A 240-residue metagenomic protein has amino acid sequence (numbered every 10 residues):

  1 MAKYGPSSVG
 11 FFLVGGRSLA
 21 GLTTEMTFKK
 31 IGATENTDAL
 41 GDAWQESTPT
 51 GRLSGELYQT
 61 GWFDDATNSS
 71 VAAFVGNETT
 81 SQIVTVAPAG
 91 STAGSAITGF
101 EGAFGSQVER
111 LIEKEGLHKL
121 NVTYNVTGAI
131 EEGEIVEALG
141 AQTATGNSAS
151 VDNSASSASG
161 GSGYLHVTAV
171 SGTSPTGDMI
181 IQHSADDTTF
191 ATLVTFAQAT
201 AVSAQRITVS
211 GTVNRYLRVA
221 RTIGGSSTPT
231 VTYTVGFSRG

Functional and structural regions predicted by a protein language model:
M1-F63, G94-N125, I130-E132, G146-A155: Solvent-exposed edge beta-strands and adjacent loop segments that serve as assembly or binding interfaces
F63-G105: Short, acidic/charged, Gly/Pro-enriched secondary-structure junctions
D65-N68, T168-T176, G224-P229: Extended, low-complexity, turn-rich repeat/linker tracts enriched in Gly/Pro/Ser/Thr and Asp/Glu that occur
L117, G160-L165, G211-T230: Noncatalytic modules at the cell exterior or secretory-pathway interfaces, chiefly beta-strand-rich lectin/adhesion
L120, G133-I135, G225-G240: Edge beta-strands of jelly-roll/beta-sandwich modules across compartments, strongly enriched in secreted/luminal
S150-S154, S203-S210: Exposed aromatic-hydrophobic patches
Q182-S184: Conserved Ser/Thr-centered positions that define the repeating blades of beta-propeller domains
A191-A201: Solvent-exposed serine/threonine-rich low-complexity stretches and specific carbohydrate-binding patches
